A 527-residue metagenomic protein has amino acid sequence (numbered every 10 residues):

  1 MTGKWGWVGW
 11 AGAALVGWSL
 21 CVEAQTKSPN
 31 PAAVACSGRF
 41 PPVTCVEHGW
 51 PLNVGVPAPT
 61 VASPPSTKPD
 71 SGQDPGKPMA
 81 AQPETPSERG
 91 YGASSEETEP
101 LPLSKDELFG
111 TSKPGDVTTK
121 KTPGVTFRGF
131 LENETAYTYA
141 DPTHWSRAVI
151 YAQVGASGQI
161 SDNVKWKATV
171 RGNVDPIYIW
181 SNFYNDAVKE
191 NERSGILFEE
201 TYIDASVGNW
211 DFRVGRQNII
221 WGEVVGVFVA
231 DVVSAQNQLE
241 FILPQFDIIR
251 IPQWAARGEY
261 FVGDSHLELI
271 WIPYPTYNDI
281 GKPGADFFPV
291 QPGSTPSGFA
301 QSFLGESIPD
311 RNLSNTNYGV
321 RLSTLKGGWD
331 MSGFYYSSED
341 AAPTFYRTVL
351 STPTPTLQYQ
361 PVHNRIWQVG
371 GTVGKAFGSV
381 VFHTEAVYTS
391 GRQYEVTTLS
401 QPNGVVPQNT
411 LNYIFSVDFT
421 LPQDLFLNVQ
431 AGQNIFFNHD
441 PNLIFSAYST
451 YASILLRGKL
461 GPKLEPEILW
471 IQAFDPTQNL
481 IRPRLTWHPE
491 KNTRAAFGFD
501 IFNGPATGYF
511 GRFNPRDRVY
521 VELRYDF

Functional and structural regions predicted by a protein language model:
C21-W145, Y151-G155, Q159-K165, T169 (+4 more regions): N-terminal periplasmic/intermembrane-space "pro-region" immediately following the signal or transit peptide
N133-Y139, G172-P176, V207-N209, N218-I220 (+11 more regions): Transmembrane beta-strands of outer-membrane beta-barrel pores
Y137, H144-I150, S194-E199, G208 (+8 more regions): Residues that define the transmembrane beta-barrel architecture of outer-membrane proteins
A152-G158, E200-A205, A256-Y260, V320-T324 (+7 more regions): Residues on the lipid-exposed face of transmembrane beta-strands in outer-membrane beta-barrel proteins
S157-P289, G504: Outer membrane beta-barrel
N163-W166, W210-F212, D264-L267, G328-M331 (+4 more regions): Repeated loop/turn-to-beta-strand initiation elements of outer-membrane beta-barrel proteins
Y336, G374-I471: Detector for outer-membrane/organellar transmembrane beta-barrel domains, recognizing the amphipathic beta-strand
N492-R494, G498-I501, F513-F527: Outer-membrane beta-barrel "beta-signal"
